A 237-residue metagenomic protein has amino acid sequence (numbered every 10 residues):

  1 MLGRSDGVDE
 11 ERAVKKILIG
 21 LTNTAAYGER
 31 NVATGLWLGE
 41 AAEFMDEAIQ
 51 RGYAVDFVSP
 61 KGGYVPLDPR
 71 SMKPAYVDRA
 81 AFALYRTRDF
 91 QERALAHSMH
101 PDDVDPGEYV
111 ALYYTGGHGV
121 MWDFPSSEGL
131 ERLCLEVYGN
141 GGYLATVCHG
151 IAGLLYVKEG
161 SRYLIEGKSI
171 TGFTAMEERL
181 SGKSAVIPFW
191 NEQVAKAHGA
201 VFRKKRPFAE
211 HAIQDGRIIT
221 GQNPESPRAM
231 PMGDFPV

Functional and structural regions predicted by a protein language model:
L2-N140, L144, A152-V237: Extended, subdomain-level signal for the structured scaffold at the beginning of enzyme domains
C148: Catalytic nucleophile serine of serine hydrolases, specifically the conserved "nucleophile elbow" pentapeptide
